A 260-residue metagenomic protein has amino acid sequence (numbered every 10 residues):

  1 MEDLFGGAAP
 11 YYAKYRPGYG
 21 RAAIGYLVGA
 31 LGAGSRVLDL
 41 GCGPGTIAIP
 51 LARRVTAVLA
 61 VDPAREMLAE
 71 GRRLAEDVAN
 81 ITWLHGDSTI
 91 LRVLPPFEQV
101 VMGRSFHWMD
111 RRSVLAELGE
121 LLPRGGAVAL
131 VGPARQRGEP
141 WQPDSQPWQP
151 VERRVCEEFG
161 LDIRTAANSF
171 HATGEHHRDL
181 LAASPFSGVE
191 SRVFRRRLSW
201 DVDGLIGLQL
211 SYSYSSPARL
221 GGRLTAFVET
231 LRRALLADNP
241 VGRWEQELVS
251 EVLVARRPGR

Functional and structural regions predicted by a protein language model:
P17-S35: Conserved alpha-helix/loop element of class I SAM-dependent methyltransferases that forms part of the SAM/SAH-binding
S35-G41: Conserved class I S-adenosyl-L-methionine
P44-I90: Class I SAM-dependent methyltransferase SAM/SAH-binding core
R92-V100: A short acidic, Gly/Pro-enriched loop at the edge of an enzyme's catalytic core that lines a small-molecule cofactor
M102-G103, R111: A short beta-strand submotif of the Rossmann-like class I SAM-dependent methyltransferase core that lines
M109-L118: A short, conserved alpha-helix within the catalytic core of class I
G119, P123-L198: Conserved catalytic/acceptor-binding region of the Class I
E175-R260: Conserved Class I S-adenosyl-L-methionine
